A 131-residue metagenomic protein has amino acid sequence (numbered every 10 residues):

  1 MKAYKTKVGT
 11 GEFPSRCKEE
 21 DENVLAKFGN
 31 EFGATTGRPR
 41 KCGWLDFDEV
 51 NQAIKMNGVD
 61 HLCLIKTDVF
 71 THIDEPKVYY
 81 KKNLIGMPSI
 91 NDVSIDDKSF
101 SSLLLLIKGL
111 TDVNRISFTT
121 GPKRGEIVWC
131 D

Functional and structural regions predicted by a protein language model:
M1-D131: Non-transmembrane, aqueous-exposed alpha-helical and coiled segments at domain scale
